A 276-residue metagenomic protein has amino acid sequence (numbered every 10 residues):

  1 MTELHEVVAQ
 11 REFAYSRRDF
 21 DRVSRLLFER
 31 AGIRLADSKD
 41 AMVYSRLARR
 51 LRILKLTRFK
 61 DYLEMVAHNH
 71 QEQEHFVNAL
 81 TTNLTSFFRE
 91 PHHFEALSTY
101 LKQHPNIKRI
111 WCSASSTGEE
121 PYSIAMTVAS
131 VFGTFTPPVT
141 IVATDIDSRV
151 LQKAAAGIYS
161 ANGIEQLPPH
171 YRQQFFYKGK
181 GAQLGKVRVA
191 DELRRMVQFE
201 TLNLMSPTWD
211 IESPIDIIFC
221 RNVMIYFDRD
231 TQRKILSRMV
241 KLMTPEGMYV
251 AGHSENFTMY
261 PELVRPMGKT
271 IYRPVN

Functional and structural regions predicted by a protein language model:
T2-W111, G252: Conserved AdoMet
L97, I218, M243: Residue-level signal for inorganic ion chemistry
I107-P121, T140-V142: Conserved class I S-adenosyl-L-methionine
R109, T134-F219, V223-T231, N256-T258: Extended basic-aromatic, gly/pro-enriched interface segments that bind polyanionic ligands
T117-T134: Conserved SAM-binding loop of SAM-dependent methyltransferases across substrates and taxa, primarily the Class I
I217, T258-N276: Core SAM-dependent methyltransferase catalytic element
R233-P245: A short glycine-rich, Lys/Arg-flanked "PGG" loop and its adjoining helix->strand segment in the class I
E246-H253: Conserved beta-strand signature within the Rossmann-like core of class I S-adenosyl-L-methionine
